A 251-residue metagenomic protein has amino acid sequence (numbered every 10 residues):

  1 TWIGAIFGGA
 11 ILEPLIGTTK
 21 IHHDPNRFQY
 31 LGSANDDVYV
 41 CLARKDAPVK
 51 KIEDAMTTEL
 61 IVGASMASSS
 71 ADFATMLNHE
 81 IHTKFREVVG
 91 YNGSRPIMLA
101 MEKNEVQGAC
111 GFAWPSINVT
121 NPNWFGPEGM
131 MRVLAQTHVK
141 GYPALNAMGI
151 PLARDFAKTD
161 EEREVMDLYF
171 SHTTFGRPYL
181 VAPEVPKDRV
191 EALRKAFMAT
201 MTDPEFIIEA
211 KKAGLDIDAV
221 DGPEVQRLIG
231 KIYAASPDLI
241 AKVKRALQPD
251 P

Functional and structural regions predicted by a protein language model:
T1-G176, A241-P249: Conserved hydrophobic/amphipathic secondary-structure segments that form or flank ligand- or partner-binding grooves
K45, A182-P183: Active-site acidic-Proline motif in GNAT/NAT acetyltransferases
G129, V133-L134, F156-K158, T174 (+1 more regions): An extracytoplasmic/periplasmic, membrane-proximal ligand-sensing/linker region
